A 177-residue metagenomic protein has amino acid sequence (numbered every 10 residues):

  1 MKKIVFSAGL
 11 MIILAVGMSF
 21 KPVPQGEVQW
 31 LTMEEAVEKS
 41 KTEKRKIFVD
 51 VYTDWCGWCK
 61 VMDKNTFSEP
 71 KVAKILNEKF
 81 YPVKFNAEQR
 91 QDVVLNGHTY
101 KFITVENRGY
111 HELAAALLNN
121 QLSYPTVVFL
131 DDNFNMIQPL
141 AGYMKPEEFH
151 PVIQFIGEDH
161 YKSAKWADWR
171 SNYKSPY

Functional and structural regions predicted by a protein language model:
M1-Q25: Bacterial Sec-dependent N-terminal signal peptides
Q29-I47, L76: A short beta-strand-turn-helix
E43-G57, P82: Short active-site neighborhood of thiol/selenol oxidoreductases, capturing the structured segment around
D54-V61, P125-V128: C-type cytochrome heme c attachment motif
C59-N77: Typically the conserved alpha-helix immediately C-terminal to a functionally engaged Cys/Sec in thioredoxin-like
E78-L95: Structural microenvironment flanking redox-active thiols in thiol-disulfide oxidoreductases
P82, L113-A116, L122-L140: A short, hydrophobic beta-strand/beta-hairpin element that forms part of a small beta-sheet core
M136-Y177: Thiol-/selenol-based redox modules, centered on thioredoxin-like and closely related oxidoreductase domains
